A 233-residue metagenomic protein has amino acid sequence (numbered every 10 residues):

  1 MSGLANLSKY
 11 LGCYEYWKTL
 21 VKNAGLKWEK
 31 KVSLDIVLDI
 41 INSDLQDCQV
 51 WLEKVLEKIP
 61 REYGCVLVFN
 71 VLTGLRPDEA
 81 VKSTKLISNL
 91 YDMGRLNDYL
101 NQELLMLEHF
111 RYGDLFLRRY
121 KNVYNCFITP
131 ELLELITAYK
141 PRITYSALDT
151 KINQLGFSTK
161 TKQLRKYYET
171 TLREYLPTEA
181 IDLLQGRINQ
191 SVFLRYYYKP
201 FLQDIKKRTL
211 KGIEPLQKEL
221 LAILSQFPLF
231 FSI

Functional and structural regions predicted by a protein language model:
M1-A24: Non-catalytic DNA-binding core/recognition domains of DNA-processing enzymes
K27-L52, R119-P130, P141-I143: DNA breakage-rejoining catalytic core of tyrosine-based enzymes
L45-P77, R165: Basic, Lys/Arg- and aromatic-enriched nucleic-acid-binding interface segment
V66-L67, D78-S83, I181: Alpha-helix N-cap/helix-start motif at helix boundaries, enriched for small hydrophobics
T73, K82-L132: Conserved tyrosine-mediated DNA breakage-rejoining catalytic core shared by Y-recombinases
G113-R165: C-terminal catalytic core of Y-nucleophile DNA break-rejoin enzymes
I152-L176, D182-I188, V192-Y196: Short basic/aromatic active-site micro-motif
Q185-I233: Catalytic-site neighborhood detector that most strongly recognizes the C-terminal catalytic loop/helix of tyrosine
